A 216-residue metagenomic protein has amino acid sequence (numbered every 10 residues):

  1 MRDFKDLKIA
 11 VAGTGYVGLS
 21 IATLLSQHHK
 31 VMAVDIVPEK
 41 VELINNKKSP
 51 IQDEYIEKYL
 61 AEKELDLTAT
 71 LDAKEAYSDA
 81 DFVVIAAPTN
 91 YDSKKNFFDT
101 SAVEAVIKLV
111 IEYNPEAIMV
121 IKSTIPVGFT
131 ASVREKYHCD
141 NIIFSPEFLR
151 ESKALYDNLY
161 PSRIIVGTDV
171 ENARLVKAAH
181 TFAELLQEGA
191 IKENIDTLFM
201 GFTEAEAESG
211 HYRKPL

Functional and structural regions predicted by a protein language model:
M1-L216: Structural/interface elements that position substrates and couple domains in central-metabolism enzymes
